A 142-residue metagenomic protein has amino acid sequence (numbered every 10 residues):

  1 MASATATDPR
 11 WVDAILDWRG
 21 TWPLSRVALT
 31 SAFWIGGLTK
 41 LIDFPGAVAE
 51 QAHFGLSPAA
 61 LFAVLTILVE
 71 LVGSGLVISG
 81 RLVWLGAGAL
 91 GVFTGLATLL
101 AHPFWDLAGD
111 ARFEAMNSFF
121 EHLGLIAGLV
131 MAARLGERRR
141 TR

Functional and structural regions predicted by a protein language model:
M1-I42, A60-R142: Extended, low-polarity transmembrane helix blocks
R26, F44-S57: Short juxtamembrane and helix-loop transition motifs at transmembrane-helix boundaries in membrane proteins
